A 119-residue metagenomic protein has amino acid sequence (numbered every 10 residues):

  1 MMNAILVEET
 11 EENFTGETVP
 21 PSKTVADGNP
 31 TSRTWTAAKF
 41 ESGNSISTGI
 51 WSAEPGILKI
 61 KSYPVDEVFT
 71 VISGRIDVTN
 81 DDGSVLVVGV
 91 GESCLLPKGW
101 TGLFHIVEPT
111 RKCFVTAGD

Functional and structural regions predicted by a protein language model:
M1-S45: A short, N-terminal "cap"/entry segment at the start of jelly-roll beta-barrel domains of the cupin/DSBH fold
S45-Y63, P97-K98: Conserved short histidine dyad/triad with adjacent acidic residue
A53, S62-V78: Short, conserved beta-strand element in jelly-roll/cupin
L58, C94, K98-L103, R111: Histidine-centered metal-chelating micro-motifs
V68, R75, T101, T110-R111: Structural motif
T79, H105-V107: A generic structural motif
D82-K98: Short acidic-glycine-tyrosine-enriched beta hairpin
E108-D119: A short hydrophobic beta-strand segment most commonly corresponding to one strand of the jelly-roll/cupin
